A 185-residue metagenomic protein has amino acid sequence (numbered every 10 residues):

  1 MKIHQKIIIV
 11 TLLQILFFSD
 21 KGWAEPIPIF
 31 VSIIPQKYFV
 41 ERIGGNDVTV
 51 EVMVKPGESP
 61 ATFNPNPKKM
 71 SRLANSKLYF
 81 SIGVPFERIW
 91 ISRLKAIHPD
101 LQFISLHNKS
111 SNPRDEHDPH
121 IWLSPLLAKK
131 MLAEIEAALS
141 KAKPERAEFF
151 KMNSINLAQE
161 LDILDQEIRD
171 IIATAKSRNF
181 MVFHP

Functional and structural regions predicted by a protein language model:
M1-I8: Bacterial N-terminal signal peptides that target proteins for export
K2, G22-W23: Short, charge-dense linear interaction motifs
I9-S19: Bacterial N-terminal signal peptides
W23-P185: Extracytoplasmic metal-acquisition and chelation regions
